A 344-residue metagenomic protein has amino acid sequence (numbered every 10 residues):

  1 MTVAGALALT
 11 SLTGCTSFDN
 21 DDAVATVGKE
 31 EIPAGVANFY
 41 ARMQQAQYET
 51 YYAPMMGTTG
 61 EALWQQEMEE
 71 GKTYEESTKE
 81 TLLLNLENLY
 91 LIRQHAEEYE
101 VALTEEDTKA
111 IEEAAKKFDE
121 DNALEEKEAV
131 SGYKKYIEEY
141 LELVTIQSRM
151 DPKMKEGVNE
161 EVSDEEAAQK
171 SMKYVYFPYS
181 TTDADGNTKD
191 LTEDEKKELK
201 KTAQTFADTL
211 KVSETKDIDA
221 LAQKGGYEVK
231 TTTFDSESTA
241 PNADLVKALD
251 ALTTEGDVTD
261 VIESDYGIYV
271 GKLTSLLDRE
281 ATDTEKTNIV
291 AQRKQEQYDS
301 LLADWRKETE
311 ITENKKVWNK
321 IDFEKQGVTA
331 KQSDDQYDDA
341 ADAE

Functional and structural regions predicted by a protein language model:
M1-A6: Sec-dependent N-terminal signal peptides
T10-G14: C-terminal motif of bacterial Sec signal peptides marking the signal peptidase cleavage site
T16-S131: N-terminal targeting/tethering segments
F18-N20, V27, A123-K201, T205-D208 (+1 more regions): PPIase-associated folding chaperone regions across multiple families
L82-N85, A114-A115, L199, E214 (+2 more regions): Extended, charged alpha-helical "arm"/coiled-coil substrate-binding scaffolds, typified by the C-terminal helical
E97, Q223, K307: Short polybasic/polar patches that bind polyanions
V144, T232-E237: Acidic, Ser/Thr/Gly/Pro-rich low-complexity segments that form flexible
K216-Y227: Short, well-ordered alpha-helical segments enriched in acidic and aromatic residues
